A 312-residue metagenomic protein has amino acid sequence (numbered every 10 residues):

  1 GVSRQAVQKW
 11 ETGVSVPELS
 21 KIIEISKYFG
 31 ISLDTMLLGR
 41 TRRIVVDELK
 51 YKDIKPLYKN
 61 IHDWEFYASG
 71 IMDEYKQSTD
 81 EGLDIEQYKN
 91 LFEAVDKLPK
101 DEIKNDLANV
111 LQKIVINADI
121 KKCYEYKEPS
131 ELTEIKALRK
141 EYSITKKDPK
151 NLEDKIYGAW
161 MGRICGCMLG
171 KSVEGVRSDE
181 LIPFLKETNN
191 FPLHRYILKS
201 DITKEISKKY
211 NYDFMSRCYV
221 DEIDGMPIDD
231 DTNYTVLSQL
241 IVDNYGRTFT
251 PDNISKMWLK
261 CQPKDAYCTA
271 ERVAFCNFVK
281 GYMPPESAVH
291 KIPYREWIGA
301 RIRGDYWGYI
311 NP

Functional and structural regions predicted by a protein language model:
V2-V16, L38: Recognition helix of helix-turn-helix/homeodomain-like DNA-binding domains that insert into the DNA major groove
E11, D34, D230: Acidic active-site catalytic centers that drive phospho-/nucleotidyl reactions and related ester hydrolyses
T12, L38-R42, K256-L259, P263: Short amphipathic alpha-helical surface patches that mediate protein-protein
S20-T35: DNA major-groove recognition helix of helix-turn-helix/homeodomain DNA-binding modules
L33-K52: Charged, helix-prone or intrinsically disordered regulatory segments positioned adjacent to compact structured domains
E48-P312: Structured, active/binding-site neighborhoods that engage oxygen-rich ligands
